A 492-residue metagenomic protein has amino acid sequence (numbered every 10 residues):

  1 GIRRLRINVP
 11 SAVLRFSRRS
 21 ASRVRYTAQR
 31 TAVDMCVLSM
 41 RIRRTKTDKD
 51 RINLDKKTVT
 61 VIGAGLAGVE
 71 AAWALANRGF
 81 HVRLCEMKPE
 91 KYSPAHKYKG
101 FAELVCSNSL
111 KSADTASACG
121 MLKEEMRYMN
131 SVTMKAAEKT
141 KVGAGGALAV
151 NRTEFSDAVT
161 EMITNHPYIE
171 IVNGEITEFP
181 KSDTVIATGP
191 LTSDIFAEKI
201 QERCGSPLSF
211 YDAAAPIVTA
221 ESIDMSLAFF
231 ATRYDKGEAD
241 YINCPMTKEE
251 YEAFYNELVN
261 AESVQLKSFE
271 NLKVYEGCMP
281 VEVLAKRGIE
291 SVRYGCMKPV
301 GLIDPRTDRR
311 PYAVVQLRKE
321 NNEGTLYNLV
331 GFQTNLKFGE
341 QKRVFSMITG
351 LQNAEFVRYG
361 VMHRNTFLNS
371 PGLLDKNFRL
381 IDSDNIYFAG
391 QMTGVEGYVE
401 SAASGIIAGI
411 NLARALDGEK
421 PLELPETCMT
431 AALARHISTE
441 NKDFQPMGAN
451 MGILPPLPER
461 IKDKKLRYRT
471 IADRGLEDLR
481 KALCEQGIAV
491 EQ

Functional and structural regions predicted by a protein language model:
V59-R83: N-terminal Rossmann-like FAD-binding beta1-loop-alpha1 element of flavoenzymes
A74-F80, L84-M134, E426-T430: N-terminal FAD cofactor-binding segment of flavoenzymes
H96-K97, A113-T160, T164, Y168: A conserved beta-strand/loop capping segment in the N-terminal third of enzymes that catalyze redox or closely related
N165-R318, E323, Y327-F338, K342-R343: Predominantly flavin-linked oxidoreductase catalytic cores and closely associated redox partners
L329-V395, A402-S404, L422-T439, F444-N450 (+1 more regions): A glycine-rich dinucleotide-binding beta-alpha-beta segment and adjacent secondary-structure elements that constitute
A402-L422: Internal hydrophobic alpha-helix adjacent to the cofactor/substrate pocket in enzyme cavities
M447-Q492: C-terminal auxiliary extensions adjacent to catalytic cores
